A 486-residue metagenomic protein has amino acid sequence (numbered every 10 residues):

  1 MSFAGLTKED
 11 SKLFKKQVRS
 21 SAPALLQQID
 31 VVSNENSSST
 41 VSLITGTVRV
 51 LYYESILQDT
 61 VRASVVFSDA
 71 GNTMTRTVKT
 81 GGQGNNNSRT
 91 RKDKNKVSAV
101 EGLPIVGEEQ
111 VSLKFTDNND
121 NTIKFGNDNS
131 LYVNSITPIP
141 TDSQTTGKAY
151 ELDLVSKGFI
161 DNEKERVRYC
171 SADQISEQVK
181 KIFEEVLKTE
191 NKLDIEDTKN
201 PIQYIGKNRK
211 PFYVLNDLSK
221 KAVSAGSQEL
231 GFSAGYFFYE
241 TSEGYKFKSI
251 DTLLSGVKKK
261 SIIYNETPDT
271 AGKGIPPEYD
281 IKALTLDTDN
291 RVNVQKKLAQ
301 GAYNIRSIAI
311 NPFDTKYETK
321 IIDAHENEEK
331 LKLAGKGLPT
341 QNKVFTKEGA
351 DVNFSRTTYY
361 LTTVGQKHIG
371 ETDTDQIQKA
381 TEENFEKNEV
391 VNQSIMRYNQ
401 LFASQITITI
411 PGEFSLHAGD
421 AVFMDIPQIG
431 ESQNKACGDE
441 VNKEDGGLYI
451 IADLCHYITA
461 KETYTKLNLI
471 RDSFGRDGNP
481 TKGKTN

Functional and structural regions predicted by a protein language model:
M1-K164: Assembly/oligomerization scaffold segments
L25-Q27, D59-A63, E109, N127-N129 (+7 more regions): Envelope-exposed proteins and targeting segments
Q58-N85, T90, N265-N486: An acidic/polar, Gly/Ser/Thr-rich interaction patch typically located in mid-to-C-terminal regions of proteins
I139, G147-I160, A172-L193, F385: Glycine-rich, acidic and aromatic/proline-enriched surface loops and short helix-turn segments that act as binding
A149-L152, S156-G158, D194-G301, I305 (+1 more regions): Short beta-strand-centered interaction patches in the first periplasmic/extracellular domains of large envelope
E163-D173, N200-G206: Second-shell loop/turn segments in exported
I175, K207-P211, E229-G231, F238-E240 (+3 more regions): Active-site-proximal structural scaffolding
